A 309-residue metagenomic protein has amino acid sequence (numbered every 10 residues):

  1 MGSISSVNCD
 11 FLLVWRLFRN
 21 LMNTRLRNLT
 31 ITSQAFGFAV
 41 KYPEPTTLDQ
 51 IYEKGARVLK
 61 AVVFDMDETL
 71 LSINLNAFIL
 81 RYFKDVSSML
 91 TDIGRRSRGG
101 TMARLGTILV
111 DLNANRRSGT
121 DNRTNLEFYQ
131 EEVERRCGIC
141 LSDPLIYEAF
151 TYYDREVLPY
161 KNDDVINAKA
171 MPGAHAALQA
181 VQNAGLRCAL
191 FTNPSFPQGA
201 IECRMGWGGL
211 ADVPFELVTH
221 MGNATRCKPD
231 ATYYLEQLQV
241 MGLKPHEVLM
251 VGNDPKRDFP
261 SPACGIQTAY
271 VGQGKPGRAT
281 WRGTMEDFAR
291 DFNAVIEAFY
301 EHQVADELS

Functional and structural regions predicted by a protein language model:
M1-G2, L29: Compositionally biased, low-complexity segments
S3-S6, S33: Serine residues within intrinsically disordered or low-complexity segments
D10, V14-V62, Q179, N193-F196 (+1 more regions): Asp-based, Mg2+/Mn2+-dependent phosphohydrolase catalytic module
L48-R104: Active-site neighborhood of HAD-like aspartate-dependent phosphohydrolases
I79-L90, L105-N113, Q130, F150-K161 (+1 more regions): Hydrophobic alpha-helical core bundles mediating ligand binding, dimerization, or RNAP-core interactions
T91-S97, I139, G209-P214, G242: Short helix-capping segments at alpha-helix termini
G100, T107-L158: A metal-dependent, Asp-based hydrolase signature
R123-T124, L158-A189: Short, acidic loop-to-helix structural element flanking the phosphoryl-transfer center in phosphate-processing enzymes
